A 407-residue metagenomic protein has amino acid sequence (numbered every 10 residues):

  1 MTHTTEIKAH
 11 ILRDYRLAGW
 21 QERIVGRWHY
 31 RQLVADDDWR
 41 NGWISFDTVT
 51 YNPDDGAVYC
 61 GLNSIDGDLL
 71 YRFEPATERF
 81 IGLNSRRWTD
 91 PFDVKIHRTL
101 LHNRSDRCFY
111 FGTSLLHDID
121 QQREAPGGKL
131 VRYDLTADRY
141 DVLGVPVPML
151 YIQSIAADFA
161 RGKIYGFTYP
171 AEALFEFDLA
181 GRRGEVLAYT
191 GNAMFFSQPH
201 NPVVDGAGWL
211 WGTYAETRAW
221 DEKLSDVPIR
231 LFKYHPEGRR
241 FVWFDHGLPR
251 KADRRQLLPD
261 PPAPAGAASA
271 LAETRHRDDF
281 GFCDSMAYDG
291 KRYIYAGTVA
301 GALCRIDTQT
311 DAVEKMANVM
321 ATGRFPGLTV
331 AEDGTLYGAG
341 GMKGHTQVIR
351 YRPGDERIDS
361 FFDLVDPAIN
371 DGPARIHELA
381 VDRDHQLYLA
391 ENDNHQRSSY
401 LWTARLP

Functional and structural regions predicted by a protein language model:
L12-W39, N84-F92, V142-L150, A188-M194 (+2 more regions): Surface-exposed loop and turn segments in beta-propeller and other repeat-based domains that flank or scaffold
V34-D66: Beta-strand-rich domains and repeat architectures in extracellular enzymes and scaffolds, especially beta-propellers
W43-T50, F92-L101, M149-A156, M194-V203 (+4 more regions): Repeated scaffold domains used in trafficking and secretory/extracellular systems, primarily beta-propellers
N52-D55, H102-D106, D158-R161, V204-A207 (+3 more regions): Residue-level detector of Asp-centered blade-edge/turn motifs that repeat once per structural unit in beta-propeller
A57-G61, C108-Y110, K163-G166, W209-G212 (+3 more regions): Conserved beta-propeller blade signature
N63-G67, D118-G127, Y169-P170, W220-V227 (+3 more regions): Short, solvent-exposed loop/turn segments at conserved positions within beta-propeller repeat blades
E74-E78, D134-D138, D178-R182, H235-R239 (+3 more regions): Short loop/turn segments that connect beta-strands within beta-propeller blades
P373-P407: Blade-level signature of beta-propeller repeat domains, shared across WD40, Kelch, NHL, RCC1 and BNR/Asp-box propellers
